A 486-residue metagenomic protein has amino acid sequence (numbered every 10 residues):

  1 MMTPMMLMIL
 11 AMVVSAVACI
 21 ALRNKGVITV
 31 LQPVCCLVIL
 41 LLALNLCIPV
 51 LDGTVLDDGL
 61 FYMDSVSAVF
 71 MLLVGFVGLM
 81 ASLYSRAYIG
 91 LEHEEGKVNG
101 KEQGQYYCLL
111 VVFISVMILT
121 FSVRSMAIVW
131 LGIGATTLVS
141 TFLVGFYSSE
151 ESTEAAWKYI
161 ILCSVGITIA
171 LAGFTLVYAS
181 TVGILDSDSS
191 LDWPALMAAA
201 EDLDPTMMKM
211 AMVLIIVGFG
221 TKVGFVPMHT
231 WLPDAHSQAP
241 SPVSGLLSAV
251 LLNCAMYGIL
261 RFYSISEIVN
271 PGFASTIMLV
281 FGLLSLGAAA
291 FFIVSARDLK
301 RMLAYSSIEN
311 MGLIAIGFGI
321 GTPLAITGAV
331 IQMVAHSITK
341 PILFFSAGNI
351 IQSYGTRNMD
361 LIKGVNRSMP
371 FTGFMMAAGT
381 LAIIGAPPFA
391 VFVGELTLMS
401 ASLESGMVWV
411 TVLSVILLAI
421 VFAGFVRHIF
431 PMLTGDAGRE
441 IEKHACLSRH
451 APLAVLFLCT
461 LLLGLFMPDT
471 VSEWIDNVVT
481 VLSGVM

Functional and structural regions predicted by a protein language model:
M1-C108, D476-V481: Transmembrane helix-loop-helix hairpins at membrane boundaries of multipass inner-membrane proteins
M8-A11, W130-T137, A329-M333: Hydrophobic core segments of alpha-helical transmembrane domains in multi-pass membrane proteins
A21-L31, I89-Q103, E150-E154, P233-H236 (+3 more regions): Membrane-interface helix-boundary motifs at transmembrane edges
R23-C35, E154-G166, M369-G373, L447-V455: Alpha-helical transmembrane segments and their helix-start/interface "positive-inside/aromatic belt" motifs in integral
V34-A43, C163-T175, V455-D469: Hydrophobic alpha-helical membrane-insertion segments
D57-F70, L79, M126-I133, T137 (+2 more regions): Membrane-interface helix-loop-helix modules in multi-pass inner-membrane proteins
M80-L83, Y88-I89, S115-A127, V139-P431: Hydrophobic transmembrane alpha-helices and their helix-loop junctions in integral membrane proteins
G183-I184, S189, A239, M369-P370 (+2 more regions): Cytoplasmic/organellar membrane-interface segments at the starts of transmembrane helices in multi-pass inner-membrane
